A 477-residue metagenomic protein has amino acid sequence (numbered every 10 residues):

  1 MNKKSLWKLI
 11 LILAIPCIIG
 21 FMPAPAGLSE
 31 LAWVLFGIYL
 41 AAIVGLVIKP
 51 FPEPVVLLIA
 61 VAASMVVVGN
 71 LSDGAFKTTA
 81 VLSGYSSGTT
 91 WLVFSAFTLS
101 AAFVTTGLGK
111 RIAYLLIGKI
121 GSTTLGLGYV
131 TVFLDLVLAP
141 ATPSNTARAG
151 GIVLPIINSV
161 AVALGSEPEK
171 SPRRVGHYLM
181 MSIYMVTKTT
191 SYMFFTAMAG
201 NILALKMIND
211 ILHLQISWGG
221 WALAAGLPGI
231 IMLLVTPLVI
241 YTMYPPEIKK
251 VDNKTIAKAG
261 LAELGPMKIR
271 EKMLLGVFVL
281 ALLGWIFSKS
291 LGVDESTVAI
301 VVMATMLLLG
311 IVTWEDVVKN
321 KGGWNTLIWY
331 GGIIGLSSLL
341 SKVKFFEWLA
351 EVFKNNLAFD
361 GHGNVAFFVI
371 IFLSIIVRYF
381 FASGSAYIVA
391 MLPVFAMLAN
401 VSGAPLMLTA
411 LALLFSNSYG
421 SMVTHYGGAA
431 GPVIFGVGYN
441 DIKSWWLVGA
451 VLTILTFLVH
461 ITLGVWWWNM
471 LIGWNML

Functional and structural regions predicted by a protein language model:
M1-M22, L108, N145-A149, L164-G265 (+2 more regions): Juxtamembrane and boundary regions of transmembrane helices in multi-pass small-molecule transporters and channels
I10, A14, I18, L40-I43 (+16 more regions): Generic alpha-helical transmembrane segments of integral inner-membrane proteins, especially permease/transport modules
I10, L35-F36, V55-L58, T90 (+11 more regions): Hydrophobic alpha-helical transmembrane segments
A24, V55, I59-E167, N320 (+2 more regions): Membrane-embedded alpha-helical segments and adjacent helix-loop junctions characteristic of multi-pass solute
P25-E30, L40-I59, V81, L233 (+4 more regions): Flexible hinge motifs at transmembrane-helix junctions and intramembrane kinks/re-entrant loops in multi-pass membrane
A26-F36, S86-T98, V293-M303, N355-A366 (+1 more regions): Structural signature of hydrophobic alpha-helical transmembrane segments
V44-P52, L134-S144, Y184-F195, G284-S290 (+2 more regions): Transmembrane alpha-helix interface/packing and boundary motifs in multi-pass membrane proteins, characterized by
V93, L125-A139, S166-T190, I216-A224 (+2 more regions): Alpha-helical transmembrane segments of multi-pass membrane proteins
